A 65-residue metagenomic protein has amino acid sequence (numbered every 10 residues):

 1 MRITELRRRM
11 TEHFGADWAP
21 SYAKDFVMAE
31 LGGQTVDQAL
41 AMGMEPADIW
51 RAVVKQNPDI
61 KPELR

Functional and structural regions predicted by a protein language model:
M1-R65: C-terminal alpha-helical interaction appendages
